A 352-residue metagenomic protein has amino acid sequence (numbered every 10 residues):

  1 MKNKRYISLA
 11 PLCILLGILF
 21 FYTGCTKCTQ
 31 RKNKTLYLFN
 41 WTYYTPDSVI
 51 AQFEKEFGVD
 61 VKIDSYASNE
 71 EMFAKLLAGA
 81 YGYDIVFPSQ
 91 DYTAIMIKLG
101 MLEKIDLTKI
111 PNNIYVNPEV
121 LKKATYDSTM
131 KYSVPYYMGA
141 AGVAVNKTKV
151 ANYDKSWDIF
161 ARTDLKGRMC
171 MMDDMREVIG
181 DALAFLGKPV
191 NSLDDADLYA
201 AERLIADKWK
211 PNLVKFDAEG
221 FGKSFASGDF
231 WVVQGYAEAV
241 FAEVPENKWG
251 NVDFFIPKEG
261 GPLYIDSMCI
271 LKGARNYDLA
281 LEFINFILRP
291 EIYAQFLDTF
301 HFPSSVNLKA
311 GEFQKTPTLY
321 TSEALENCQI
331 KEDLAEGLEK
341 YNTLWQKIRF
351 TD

Functional and structural regions predicted by a protein language model:
M1-T35: Short, low-complexity disordered leader/linker segments with a strong preference for bacterial N-terminal type II
C25-M96, K223: Early extracytoplasmic/lumenal segment of secretory-pathway proteins
G82, F87-N212, D217-A226: Extracytoplasmic ligand-binding site segments that recognize negatively charged/polar headgroups
Y83-I85, W231-Q234: Short, Asp-centered acidic motifs that coordinate Mg2+ and/or phosphate in catalytic or ligand-binding sites
Y92-I95, V232-G250, H301: A ligand-binding cleft/hinge motif common to bilobed small-molecule-binding domains
L198-K208, K248-K272: Periplasmic-binding protein-like
D266, L271-C328: Mature extracytoplasmic/periplasmic domains
F313-D352: Extracellular/periplasmic bilobal clamshell ligand-binding domains
